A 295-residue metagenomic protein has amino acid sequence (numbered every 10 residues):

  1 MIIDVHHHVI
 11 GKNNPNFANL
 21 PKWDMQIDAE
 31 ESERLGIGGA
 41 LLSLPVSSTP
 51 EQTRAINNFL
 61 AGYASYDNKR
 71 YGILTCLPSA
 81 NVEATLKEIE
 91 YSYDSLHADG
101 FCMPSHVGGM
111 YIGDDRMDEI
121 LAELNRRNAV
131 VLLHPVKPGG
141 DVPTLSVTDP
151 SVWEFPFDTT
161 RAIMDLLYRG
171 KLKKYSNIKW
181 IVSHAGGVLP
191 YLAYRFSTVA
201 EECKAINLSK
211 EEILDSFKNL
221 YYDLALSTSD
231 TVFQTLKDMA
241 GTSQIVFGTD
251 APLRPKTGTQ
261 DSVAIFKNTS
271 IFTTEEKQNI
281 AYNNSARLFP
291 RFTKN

Functional and structural regions predicted by a protein language model:
M1-G39, K87-Y91, D99, T231-V246 (+1 more regions): Mid-to-C-terminal alpha-helical segments outside catalytic/metal-binding sites
I3-H7, A40-L42, G72-C76, F101-M103 (+4 more regions): Hydrophobic faces of well-ordered beta-strands that scaffold small-molecule active sites in alpha/beta enzyme cores
H8-W23, P138-T159, F196-N219: Active-site gating loops and adjacent loop-to-helix segments of metal-dependent hydrolytic enzymes
N13-P15, E51-A55, D141-V147, G186-E201 (+2 more regions): Histidine/acidic-residue-rich catalytic or RNA/ligand-binding cores of hydrolases and nuclease-related proteins
P21-E31, I56-L60, L167, I206-S209 (+1 more regions): Alpha-helical scaffolding within the catalytic cores of extracellular/periplasmic polymer-degrading hydrolases
G38-I163: Active-site gating/metal-coordination segments in enzymes
P135, W180-V188, S243-T259: Short acidic/histidine-rich active-site segments
G170, S176-D215: Aromatic-lined glycan-binding groove of carbohydrate-active enzymes
